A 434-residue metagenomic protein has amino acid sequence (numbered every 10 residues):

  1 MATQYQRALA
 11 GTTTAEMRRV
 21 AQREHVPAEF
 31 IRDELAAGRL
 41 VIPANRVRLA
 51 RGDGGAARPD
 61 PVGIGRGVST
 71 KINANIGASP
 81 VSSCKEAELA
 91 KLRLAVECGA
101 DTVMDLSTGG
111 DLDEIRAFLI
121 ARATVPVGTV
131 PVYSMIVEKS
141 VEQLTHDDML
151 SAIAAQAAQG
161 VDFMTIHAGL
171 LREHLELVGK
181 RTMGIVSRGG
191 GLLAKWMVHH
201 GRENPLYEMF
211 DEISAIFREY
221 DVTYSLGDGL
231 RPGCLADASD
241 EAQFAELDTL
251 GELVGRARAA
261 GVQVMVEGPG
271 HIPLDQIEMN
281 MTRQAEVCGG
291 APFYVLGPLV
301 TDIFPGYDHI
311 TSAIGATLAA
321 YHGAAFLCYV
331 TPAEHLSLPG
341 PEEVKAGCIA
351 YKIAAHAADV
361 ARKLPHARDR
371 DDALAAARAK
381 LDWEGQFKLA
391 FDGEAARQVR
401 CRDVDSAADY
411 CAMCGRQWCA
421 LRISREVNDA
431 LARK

Functional and structural regions predicted by a protein language model:
M1-A2, K434: Basic/polar N-terminal segments that are highly enriched at the extreme N-terminus, encompassing both cleavable
T3-T301, Y307, A313-F326: Alpha/beta enzyme core
E176-G201, P232-A238, R256, D275 (+1 more regions): Catalytic or ion-coupling anion/metal-binding cores of large enzyme and transporter domains
D221, G290, T311-A316, A324-A325 (+3 more regions): Active-site lining segments that contact anionic ligands and/or coordinate catalytic metals
I303-S312, T317-L364: C-terminal catalytic subdomain
